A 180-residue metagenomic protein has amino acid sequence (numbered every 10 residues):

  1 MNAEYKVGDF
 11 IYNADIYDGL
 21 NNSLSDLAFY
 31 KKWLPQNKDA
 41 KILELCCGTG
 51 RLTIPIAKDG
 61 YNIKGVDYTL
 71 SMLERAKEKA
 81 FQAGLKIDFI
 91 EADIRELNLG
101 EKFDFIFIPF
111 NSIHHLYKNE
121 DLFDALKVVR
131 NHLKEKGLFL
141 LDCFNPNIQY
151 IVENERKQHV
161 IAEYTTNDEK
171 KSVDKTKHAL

Functional and structural regions predicted by a protein language model:
M1-A40: Conserved class I S-adenosyl-L-methionine
D39-G48: Conserved class I S-adenosyl-L-methionine
T53-E96: Class I SAM-dependent methyltransferase SAM/SAH-binding core
R95-F105: A short acidic, Gly/Pro-enriched loop at the edge of an enzyme's catalytic core that lines a small-molecule cofactor
D104-E120: A short SAM/SAH-binding and catalytic strip from SAM-dependent methyltransferases
F123-E135: A short glycine-rich, Lys/Arg-flanked "PGG" loop and its adjoining helix->strand segment in the class I
K136-C143: Conserved beta-strand signature within the Rossmann-like core of class I S-adenosyl-L-methionine
C143-L180: SAM-dependent methyltransferase
